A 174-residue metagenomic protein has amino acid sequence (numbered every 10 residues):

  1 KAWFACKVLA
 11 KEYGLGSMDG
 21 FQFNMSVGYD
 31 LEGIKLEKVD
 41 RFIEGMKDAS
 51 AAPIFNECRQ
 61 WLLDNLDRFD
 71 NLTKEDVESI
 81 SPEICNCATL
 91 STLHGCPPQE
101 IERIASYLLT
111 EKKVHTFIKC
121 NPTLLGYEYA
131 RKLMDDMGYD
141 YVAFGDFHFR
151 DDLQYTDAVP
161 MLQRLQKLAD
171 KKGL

Functional and structural regions predicted by a protein language model:
K1-G173: Active-site entrance/lid segments in N-terminal catalytic domains of soluble metabolic enzymes
